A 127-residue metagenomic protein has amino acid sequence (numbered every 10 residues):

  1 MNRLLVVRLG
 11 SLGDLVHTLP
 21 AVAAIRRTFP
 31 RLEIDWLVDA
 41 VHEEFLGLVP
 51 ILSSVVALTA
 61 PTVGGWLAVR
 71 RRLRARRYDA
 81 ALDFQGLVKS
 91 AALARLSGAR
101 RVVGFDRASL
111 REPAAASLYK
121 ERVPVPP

Functional and structural regions predicted by a protein language model:
M1-P127: Catalytic machinery of carbohydrate-active enzymes, primarily nucleotide-sugar-dependent glycosyltransferases
